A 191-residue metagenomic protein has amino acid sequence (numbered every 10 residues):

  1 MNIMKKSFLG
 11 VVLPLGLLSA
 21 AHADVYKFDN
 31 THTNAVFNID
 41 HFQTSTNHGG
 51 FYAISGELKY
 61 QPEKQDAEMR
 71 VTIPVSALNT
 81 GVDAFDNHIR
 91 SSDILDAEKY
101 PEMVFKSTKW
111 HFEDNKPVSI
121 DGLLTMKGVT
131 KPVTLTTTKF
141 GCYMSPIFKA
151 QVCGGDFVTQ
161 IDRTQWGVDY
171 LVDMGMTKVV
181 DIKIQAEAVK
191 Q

Functional and structural regions predicted by a protein language model:
M1-S7: Positively charged n-region of N-terminal signal peptides that target proteins for export
G10-G16: Bacterial N-terminal signal peptides
L18-A20: N-terminal signal peptide c-region/cleavage motif recognized by signal peptidases
H22-Q191: Low-complexity, acidic/polar, glycine-enriched regions of mature
